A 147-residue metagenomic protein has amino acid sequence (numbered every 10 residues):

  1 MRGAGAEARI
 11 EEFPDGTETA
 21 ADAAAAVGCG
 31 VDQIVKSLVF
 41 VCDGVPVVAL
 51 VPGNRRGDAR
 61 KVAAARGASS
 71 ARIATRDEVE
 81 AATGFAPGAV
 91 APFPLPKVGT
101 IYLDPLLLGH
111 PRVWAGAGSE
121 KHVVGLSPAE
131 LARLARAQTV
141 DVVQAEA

Functional and structural regions predicted by a protein language model:
M1-A147: Extended, low-hydrophobicity, polar/charged segments
